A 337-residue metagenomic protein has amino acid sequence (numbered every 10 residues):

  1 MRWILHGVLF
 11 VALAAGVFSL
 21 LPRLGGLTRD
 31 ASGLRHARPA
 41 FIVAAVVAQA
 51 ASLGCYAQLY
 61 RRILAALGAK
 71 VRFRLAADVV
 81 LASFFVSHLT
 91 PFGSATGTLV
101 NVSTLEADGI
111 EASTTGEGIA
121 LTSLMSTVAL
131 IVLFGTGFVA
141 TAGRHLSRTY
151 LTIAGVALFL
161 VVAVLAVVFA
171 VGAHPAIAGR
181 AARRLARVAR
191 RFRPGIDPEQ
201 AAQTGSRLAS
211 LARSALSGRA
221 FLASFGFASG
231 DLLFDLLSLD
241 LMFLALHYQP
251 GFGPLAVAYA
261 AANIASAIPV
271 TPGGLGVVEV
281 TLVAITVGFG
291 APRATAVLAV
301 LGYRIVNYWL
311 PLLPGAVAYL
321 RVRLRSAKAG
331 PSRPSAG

Functional and structural regions predicted by a protein language model:
M1-L27, S32, S83-G195, L275-G337: Transmembrane helix-loop-helix hairpins in multi-pass inner-membrane proteins
I4, V8, I42-V46, F73-D78 (+5 more regions): Hydrophobic alpha-helical transmembrane segments
L13-G16, G26, C55-I63, N101 (+3 more regions): Hydrophobic/aromatic residues in alpha-helical transmembrane segments
T28-L34, L105, T204-L216: A short amphipathic helical element positioned immediately N-terminal to and/or at the very start of a transmembrane
A51-Q58, I63-A65, H88-L99, A267-V278: Short helix-coil transition sites and intra-membrane helix breaks within transmembrane domains of multi-pass
C55-A82, F243-A258: Membrane-embedded helical hairpins/re-entrant loop segments and their flanking transmembrane helices within multi-pass
L67, F243-I268, P272-G302: Membrane-interfacial helix-loop connectors
L211-A261: Transmembrane helical segments that form the transport core of multi-pass membrane transport proteins
